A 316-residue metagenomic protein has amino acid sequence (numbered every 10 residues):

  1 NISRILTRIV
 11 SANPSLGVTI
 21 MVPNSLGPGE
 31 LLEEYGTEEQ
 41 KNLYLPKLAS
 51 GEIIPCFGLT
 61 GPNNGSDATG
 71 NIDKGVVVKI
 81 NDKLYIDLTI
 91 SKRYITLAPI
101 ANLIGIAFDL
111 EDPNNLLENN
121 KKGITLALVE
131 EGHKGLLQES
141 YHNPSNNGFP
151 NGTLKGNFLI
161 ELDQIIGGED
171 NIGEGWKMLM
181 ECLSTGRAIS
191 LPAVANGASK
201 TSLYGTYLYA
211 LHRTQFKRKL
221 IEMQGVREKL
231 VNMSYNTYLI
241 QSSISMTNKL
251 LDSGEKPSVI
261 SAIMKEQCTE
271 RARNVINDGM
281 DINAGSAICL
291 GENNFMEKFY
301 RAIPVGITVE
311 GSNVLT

Functional and structural regions predicted by a protein language model:
N1-N42, P46, S50-G51, L97-I100 (+5 more regions): Internal helix-loop-helix
S50-L59: A short, Trp-centered hydrophobic/proline-enriched beta-strand micro-motif
K83-L136: A short core secondary-structure module
K134-I160: Flexible, small-/acidic-enriched active-site or ligand-binding loops
G148, L159-I160, Q164-K177, G285-Y300: Flexible glycine/proline-rich, aromatic-decorated loop/lid segments
T153-R187, L203-I221: A glycine-rich, basic-preceded beta-loop-alpha segment at the flavin cofactor/substrate interface of flavin-utilizing
R187-G254, R271, G311: Extended amphipathic alpha-helical segments enriched in small hydrophobics
K256-T316: Alpha-helix capping/hinge segments and adjacent helical runs
